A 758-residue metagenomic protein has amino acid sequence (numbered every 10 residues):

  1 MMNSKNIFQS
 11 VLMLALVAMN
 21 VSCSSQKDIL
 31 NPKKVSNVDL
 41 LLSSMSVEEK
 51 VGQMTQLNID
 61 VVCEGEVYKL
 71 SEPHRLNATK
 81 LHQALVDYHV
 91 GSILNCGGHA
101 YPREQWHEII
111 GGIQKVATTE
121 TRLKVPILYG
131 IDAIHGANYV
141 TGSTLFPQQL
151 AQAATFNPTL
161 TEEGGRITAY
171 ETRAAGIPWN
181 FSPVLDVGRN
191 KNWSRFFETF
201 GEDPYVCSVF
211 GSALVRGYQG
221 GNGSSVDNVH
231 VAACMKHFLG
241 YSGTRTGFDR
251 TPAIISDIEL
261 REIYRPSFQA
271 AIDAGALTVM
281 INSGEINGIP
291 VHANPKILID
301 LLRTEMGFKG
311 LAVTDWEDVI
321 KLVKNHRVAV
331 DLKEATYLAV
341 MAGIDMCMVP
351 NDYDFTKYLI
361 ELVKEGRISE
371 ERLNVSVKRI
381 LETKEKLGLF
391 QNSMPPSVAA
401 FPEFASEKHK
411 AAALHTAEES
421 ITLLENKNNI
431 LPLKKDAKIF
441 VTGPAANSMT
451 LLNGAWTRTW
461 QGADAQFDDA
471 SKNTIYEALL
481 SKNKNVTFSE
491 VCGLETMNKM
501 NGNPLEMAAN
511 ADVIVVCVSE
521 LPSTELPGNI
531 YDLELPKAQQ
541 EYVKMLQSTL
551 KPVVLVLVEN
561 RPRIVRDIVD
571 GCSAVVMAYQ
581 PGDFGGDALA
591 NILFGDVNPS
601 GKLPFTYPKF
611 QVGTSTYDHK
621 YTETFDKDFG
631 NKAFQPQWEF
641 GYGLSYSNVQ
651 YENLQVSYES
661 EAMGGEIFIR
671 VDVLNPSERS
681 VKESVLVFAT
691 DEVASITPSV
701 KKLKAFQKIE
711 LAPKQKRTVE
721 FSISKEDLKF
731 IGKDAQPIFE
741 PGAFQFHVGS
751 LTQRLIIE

Functional and structural regions predicted by a protein language model:
M1-N31: Bacterial Sec-dependent N-terminal signal peptides
C23-I731, Q736-R754, E758: Glycoside hydrolase catalytic-domain context in secreted enzymes
